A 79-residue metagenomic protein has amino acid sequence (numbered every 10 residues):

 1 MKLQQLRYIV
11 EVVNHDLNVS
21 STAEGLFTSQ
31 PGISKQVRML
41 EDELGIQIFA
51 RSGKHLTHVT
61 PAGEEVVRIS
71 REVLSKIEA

Functional and structural regions predicted by a protein language model:
K2-Q5, Q30, G63: The N-cap/first-turn positions of alpha helices within or immediately adjacent to helix-turn-helix DNA-binding domains
Y8-V12, V66: Short alpha-helical "packing" element that flanks the helix-turn-helix/winged-helix DNA-binding module
I9, M39-L40: DNA major-groove recognition helices of helix-turn-helix
V12-F27: Short helix-boundary/capping micro-motifs
Q36: Residues in the recognition helix of alpha-helical DNA-binding motifs
E41-V59: A short LG(V/I)-centered, amphipathic sequence patch enriched for acidic residue(s) preceding the LG motif
E43-L44, V66-A79: Alpha-helical linker/hinge and terminal dimerization helices associated with HTH transcriptional regulators
